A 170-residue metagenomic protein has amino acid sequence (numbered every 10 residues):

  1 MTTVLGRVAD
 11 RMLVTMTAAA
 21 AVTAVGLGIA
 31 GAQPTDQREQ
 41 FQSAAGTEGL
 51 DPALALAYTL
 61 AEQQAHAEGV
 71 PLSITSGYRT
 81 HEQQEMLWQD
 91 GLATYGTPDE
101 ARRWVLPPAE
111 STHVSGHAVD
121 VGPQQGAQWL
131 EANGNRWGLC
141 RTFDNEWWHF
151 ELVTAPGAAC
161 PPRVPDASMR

Functional and structural regions predicted by a protein language model:
M1-T3, M169-R170: Short, intrinsically disordered, low-complexity terminal/loop segments
T3-A32: Secretory targeting and sorting signals
G28-R170: Cell-envelope/glycan interface and biosynthesis
